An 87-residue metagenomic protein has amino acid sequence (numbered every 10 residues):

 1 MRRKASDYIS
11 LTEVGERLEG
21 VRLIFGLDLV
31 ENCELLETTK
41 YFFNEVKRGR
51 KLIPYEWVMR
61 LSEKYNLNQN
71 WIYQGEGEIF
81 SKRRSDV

Functional and structural regions predicted by a protein language model:
M1-G26: A short, Lys/Arg-rich alpha-helix, primarily the initiator
M1-Y8, E63, N70-V87: Short, charged recognition helix plus adjacent turn of helix-turn-helix-like nucleic-acid-binding domains
E19, V30, M59: Residues within the helices of the helix-turn-helix
R22, C33, S62: The alpha-helix within a helix-turn-helix
F25-E45: Short alpha-helical DNA-recognition segment
R50-E63, I79: Short, basic-rich loop-to-helix N-cap that marks the start of a DNA-contacting helix
